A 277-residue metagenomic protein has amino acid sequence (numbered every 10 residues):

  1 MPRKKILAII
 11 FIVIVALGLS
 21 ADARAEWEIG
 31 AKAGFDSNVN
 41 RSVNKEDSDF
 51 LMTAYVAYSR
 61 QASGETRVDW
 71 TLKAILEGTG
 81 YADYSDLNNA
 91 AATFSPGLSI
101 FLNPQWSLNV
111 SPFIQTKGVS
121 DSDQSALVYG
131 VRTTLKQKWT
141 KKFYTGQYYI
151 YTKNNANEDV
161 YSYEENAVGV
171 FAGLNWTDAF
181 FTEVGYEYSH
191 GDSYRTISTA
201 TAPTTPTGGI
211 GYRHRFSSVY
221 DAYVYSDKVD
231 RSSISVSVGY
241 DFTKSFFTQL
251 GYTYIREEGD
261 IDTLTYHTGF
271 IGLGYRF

Functional and structural regions predicted by a protein language model:
A23-K73, E77-T79: Short glycine/proline- and aromatic-enriched beta-strand/turn motifs that initiate or cap beta-hairpins
A31-V39, R60, A74-A82, P112-G118 (+6 more regions): Transmembrane beta-strands of outer-membrane beta-barrel pores
N40-E46, G80-Y84, K117-D121, G130-R132 (+4 more regions): Extracellular loop and loop/strand-boundary signature of outer-membrane beta-barrel proteins
E46-A54, D86-A92, S125-V131, S162-V168 (+2 more regions): Residues that define the transmembrane beta-barrel architecture of outer-membrane proteins
Y58-A62, L98-I100, L135-Q137, K141 (+5 more regions): Residue-level signature of outer-membrane beta-barrel architecture
S63-T71, P104-V110, W139-Q147, D178-V184 (+2 more regions): Repeated loop/turn-to-beta-strand initiation elements of outer-membrane beta-barrel proteins
R132-V219: Detector for outer-membrane/organellar transmembrane beta-barrel domains, recognizing the amphipathic beta-strand
F181, Y240, T265-F277: Outer-membrane beta-barrel "beta-signal"
